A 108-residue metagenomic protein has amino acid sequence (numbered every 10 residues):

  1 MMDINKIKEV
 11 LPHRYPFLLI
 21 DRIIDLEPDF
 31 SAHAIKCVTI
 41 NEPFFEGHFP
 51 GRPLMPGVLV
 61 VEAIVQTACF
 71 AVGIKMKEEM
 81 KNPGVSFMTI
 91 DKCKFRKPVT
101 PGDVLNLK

Functional and structural regions predicted by a protein language model:
M1, A68-K108: Hydrophobic beta-strand-centered segment that forms part of the acyl-chain substrate-binding groove
M2-I7: Short Pro/Gly-enriched beta-strand edge/turn motifs at strand-loop
K8, G51, F95-K97: Beta-strand-rich interaction surfaces with strong enrichment in secreted/lumenal proteins
Y15-M55, V60: Catalytic strand-loop segment that frames the active site of acyl-thioester-processing enzymes
M55-P56, V60-I74: Active-site- and interface-proximal helix/loop "cap" or "latch" segments in soluble metabolic and energy-transducing
